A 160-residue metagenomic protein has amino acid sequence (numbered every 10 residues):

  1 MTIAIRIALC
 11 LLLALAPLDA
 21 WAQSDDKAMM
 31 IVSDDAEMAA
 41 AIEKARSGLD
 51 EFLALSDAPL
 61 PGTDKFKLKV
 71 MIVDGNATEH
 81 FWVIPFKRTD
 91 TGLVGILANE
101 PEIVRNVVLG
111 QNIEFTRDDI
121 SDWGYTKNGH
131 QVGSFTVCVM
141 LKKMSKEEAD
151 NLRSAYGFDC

Functional and structural regions predicted by a protein language model:
T2-C10: Sec-dependent signal peptide recognition, specifically the positively charged N-region followed immediately by
W21-W82, K87-C160: Mixed-charge, low-complexity intrinsically disordered regions
